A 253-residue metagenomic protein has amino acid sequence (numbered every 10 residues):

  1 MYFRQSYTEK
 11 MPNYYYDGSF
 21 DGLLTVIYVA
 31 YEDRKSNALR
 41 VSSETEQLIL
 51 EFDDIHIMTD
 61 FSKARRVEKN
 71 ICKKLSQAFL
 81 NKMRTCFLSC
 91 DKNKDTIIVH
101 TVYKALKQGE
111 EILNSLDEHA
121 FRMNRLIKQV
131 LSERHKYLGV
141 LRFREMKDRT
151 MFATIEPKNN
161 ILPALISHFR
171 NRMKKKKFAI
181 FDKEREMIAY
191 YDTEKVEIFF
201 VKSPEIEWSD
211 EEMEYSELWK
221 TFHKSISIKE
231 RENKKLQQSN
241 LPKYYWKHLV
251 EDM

Functional and structural regions predicted by a protein language model:
Y2-F61: N-terminal ordered "arm"
G22-D33, H100-K104, S167-N171, S216-K224: Short, hydrophobic/amphipathic alpha-helical patches that form generic packing surfaces within helical domains
N37, Q77-L80, K136, K175-A179 (+2 more regions): Intrinsically disordered or highly flexible coil/loop and linker segments, enriched in small and charged/polar residues
V41-H135: Charged, alpha-helical interface segments at or near domain boundaries
I57-K63, V196-W208: Acidic, Ser/Thr-rich peripheral helices and adjacent loops at domain boundaries
K82-C86, K183-E184, E232-Q238: Short coil/turn segments at secondary-structure boundaries
E111-F200: Internal, well-folded beta-alpha domain core
K177, I188-A189, E207-M253: Long, compositionally biased intrinsically disordered terminal regions
